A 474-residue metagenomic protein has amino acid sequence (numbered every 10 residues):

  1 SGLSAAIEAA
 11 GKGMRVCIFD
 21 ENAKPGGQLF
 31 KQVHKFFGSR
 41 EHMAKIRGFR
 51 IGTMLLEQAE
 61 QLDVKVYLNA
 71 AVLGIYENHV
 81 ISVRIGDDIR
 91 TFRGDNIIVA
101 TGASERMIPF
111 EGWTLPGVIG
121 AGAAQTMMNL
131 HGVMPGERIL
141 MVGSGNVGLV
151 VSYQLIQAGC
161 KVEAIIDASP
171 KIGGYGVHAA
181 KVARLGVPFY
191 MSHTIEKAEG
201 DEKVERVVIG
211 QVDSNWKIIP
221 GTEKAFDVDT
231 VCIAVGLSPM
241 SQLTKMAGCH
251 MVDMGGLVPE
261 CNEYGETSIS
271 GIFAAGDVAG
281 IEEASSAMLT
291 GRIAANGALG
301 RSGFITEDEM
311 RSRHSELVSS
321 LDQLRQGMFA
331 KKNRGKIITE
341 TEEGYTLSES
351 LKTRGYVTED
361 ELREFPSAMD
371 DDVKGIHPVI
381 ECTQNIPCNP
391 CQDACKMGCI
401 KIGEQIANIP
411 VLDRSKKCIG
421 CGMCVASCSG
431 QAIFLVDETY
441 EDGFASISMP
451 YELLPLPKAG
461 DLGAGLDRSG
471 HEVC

Functional and structural regions predicted by a protein language model:
S1-Y356, E361, G443: Residues forming the flavin
G11, N389-I406, M423-Y440: Iron-sulfur cluster-binding cysteine motifs and their immediate structural context in ferredoxin-like electron-transfer
V83, A464-L466: A generic structural signal for residues embedded in beta-strands
P220, V278-A279, G344, E349-S350 (+3 more regions): Ferredoxin-like iron-sulfur electron-transfer modules
L299, R468-S469: Short, surface-exposed secondary-structure boundary micro-motifs
L456-K458: Short, well-ordered loop/turn sites that connect or cap secondary structure elements
G470-C474: Short beta-strand-centered aromatic/proline hotspots
